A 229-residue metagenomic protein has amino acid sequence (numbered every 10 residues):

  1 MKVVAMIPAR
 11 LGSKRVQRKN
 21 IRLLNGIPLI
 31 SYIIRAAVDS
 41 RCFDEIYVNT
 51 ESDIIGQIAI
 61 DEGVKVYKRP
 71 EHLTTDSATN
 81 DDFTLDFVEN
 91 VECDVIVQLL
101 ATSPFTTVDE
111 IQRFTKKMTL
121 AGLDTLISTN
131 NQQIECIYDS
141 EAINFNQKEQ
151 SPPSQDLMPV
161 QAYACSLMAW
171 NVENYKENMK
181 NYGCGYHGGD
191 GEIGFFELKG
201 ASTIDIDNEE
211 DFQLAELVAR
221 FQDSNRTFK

Functional and structural regions predicted by a protein language model:
M1-Q17: N-terminal nucleotide-binding beta1-loop-alpha1 segment
L29-E45: A short, N-terminal amphipathic alpha-helix
C42-Y47, A201-T203: Short active-site oxyanion
Y47, D53-V97, T106-R113: Short phosphate-binding loop-to-helix
G56, Y175-K176, F212: A generic structural signal for short hydrophobic patches within well-formed alpha-helices
F83, P104-K199: Conserved core of the sugar-phosphate nucleotidyltransferase
L99-A101: Active-site acidic Asp-centered loop
F196-K229: Hydrophobic helical membrane-anchoring modules
